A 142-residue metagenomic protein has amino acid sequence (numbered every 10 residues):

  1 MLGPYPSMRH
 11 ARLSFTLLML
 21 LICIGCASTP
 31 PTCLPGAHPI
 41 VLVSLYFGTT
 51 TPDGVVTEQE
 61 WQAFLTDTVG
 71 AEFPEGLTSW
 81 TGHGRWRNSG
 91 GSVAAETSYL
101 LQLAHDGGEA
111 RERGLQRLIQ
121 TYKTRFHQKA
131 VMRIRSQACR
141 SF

Functional and structural regions predicted by a protein language model:
G3-F15: Bacterial N-terminal signal peptides that target proteins for export
I22-G25: C-terminal motif of bacterial Sec signal peptides marking the signal peptidase cleavage site
A27-T29: Bacterial signal peptide processing site
P31-A37: Short, low-complexity, disordered segments immediately C-terminal to signal peptides in bacterial exported proteins
H38-E58: Terminal, regulation- and interaction-focused segments at domain boundaries
A63-S98, A104-A110: Mature extracytoplasmic domains of secretory-pathway proteins
V93-F142: Helix-rich interaction surfaces within compact, conserved domain-sized segments that mediate assembly or partner
